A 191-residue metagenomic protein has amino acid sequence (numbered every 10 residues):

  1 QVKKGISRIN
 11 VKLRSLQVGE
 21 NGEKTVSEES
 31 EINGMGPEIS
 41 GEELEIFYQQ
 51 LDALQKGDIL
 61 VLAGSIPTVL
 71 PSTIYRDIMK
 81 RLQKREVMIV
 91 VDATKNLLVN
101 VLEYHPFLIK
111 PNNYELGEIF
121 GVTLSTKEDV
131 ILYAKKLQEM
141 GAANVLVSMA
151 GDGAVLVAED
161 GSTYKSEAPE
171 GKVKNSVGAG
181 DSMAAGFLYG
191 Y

Functional and structural regions predicted by a protein language model:
Q1, F107-L116, Y164-E170: Short hydrophobic/aromatic-enriched beta-strand-loop microsegments
Q1-D58: Conserved N-terminal subdomain of the carbohydrate kinase-like
G5-S7, M35-P37, S65-T68, E115 (+1 more regions): Short glycine-rich anion-binding loops that position phosphate/pyrophosphate groups of nucleotides and phosphorylated
R8, G41-E42, E118-L124, V173-G178: Short, charged, surface-exposed secondary-structure boundary motifs
G19-G34, F107-E118, L132: A polyampholytic, Gly/Pro-enriched intrinsically disordered region
I46, I59-D129: Conserved beta-alpha-beta core of the PfkB/ribokinase-like small-molecule kinase fold
R81, V99, K127-Y191: Conserved phosphate-binding/catalytic region of the ribokinase-like
